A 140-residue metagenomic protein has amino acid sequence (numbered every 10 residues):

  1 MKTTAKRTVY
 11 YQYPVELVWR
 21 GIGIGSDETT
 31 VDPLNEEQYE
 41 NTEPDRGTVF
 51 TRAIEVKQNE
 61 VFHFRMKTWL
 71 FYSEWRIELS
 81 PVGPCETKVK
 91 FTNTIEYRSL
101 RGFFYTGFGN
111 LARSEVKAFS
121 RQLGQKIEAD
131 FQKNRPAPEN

Functional and structural regions predicted by a protein language model:
M1-E37: Hydrophobic ligand-binding cavity/cleft-lining segments
T4-K6, R46-T51, F71-R76: Short, surface-exposed coil-to-beta transition loops
Q12-E16, I54-N59, E78-K88: A short, structured loop/turn motif at beta-sheet edges
V18-E28, A53, F62-F64, V89-F91 (+2 more regions): Hydrophobic pocket/interface hotspot
T29-V31, E40, T51-V56, S80: Short, exposed beta-strand/loop patches in secreted or surface proteins that constitute
L34-E36, V56-H63: Short Pro/Gly-enriched beta-strand edge/turn motifs at strand-loop
Q38-D45, F62-T68: Short beta-strand segments that buttress and anchor functional surface loops
T68-Q125, A129, N134-N140: Beta-strand/loop substructures that line and gate deep hydrophobic ligand-binding cavities in soluble
